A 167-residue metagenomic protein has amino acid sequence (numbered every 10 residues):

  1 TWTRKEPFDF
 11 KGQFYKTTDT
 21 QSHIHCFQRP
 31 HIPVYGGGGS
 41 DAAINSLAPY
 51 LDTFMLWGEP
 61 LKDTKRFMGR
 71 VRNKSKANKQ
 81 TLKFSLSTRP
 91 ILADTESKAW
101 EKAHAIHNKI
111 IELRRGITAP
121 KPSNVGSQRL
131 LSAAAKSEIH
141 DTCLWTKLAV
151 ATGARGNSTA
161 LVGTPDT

Functional and structural regions predicted by a protein language model:
T1-P30, E59-T167: An alpha-helical appendage that flanks or caps ligand/catalytic pockets
T17, P33, G37, L51: Aromatic- and glycine-enriched pocket-lining scaffold segments that form the walls of small-molecule binding clefts
Y35, T53, K83-S85: A structural signal for isolated positions on well-ordered beta-strands in alpha/beta enzyme cores
Y35-G39, L56-P60: Short beta-strand->loop
G36-S46, G163-T167: Short, acidic/polar
A48-M55: Glycine-enriched alpha-helix->loop->beta-strand junction motifs that scaffold or abut catalytic
